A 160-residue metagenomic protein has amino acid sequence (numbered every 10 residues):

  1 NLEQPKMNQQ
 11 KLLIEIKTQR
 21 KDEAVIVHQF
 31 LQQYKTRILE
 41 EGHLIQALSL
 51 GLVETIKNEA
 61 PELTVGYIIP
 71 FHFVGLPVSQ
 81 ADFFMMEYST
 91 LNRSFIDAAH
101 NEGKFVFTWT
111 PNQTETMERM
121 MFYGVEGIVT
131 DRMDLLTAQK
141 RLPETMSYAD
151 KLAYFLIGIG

Functional and structural regions predicted by a protein language model:
P5-G160: Short loop-to-alpha-helix "cap/lid" segments that border enzyme active sites across diverse enzyme classes
